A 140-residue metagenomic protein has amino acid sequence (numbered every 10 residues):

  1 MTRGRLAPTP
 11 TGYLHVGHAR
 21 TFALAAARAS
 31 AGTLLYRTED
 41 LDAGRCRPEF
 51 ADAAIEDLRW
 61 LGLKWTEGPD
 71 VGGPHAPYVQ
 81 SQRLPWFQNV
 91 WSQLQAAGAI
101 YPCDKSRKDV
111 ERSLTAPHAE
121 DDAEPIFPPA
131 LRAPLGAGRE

Functional and structural regions predicted by a protein language model:
M1-A119: N-terminal Rossmann-like or analogous alpha/beta NTP/dinucleotide-binding catalytic cores that position adenine
R107-E140: Active-site cores that bind ATP or allylic diphosphates and position pyrophosphate for catalysis
